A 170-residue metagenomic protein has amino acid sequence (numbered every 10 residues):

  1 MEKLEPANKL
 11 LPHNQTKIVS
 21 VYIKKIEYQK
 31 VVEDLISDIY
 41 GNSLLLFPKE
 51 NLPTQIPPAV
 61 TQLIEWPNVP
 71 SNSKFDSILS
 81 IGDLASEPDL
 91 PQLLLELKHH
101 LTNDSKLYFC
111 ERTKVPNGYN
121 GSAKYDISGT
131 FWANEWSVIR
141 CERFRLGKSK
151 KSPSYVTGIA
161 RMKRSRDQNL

Functional and structural regions predicted by a protein language model:
P6-N42: Conserved alpha-helix/loop element of class I SAM-dependent methyltransferases that forms part of the SAM/SAH-binding
E50-N51, R112-N117, F144-L146: Short "lid" loop at the C-terminus of a central beta-strand within the Rossmann-like core of SAM-dependent
V69-I78: A short acidic, Gly/Pro-enriched loop at the edge of an enzyme's catalytic core that lines a small-molecule cofactor
S80-D83: A short beta-strand submotif of the Rossmann-like class I SAM-dependent methyltransferase core that lines
P91-K106: A short glycine-rich, Lys/Arg-flanked "PGG" loop and its adjoining helix->strand segment in the class I
Y108-W132: Conserved class I S-adenosyl-L-methionine
W136-G147: Conserved S-adenosyl-L-methionine
R145-L170: Core SAM-dependent methyltransferase catalytic element
